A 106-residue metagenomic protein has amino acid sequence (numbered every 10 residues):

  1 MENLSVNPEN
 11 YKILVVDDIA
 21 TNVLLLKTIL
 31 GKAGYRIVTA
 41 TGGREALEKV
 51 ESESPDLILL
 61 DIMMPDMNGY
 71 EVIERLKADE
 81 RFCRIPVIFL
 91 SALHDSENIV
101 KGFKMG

Functional and structural regions predicted by a protein language model:
V16-D17, A40, I58: Conserved sequence signature across two-component system core domains
T21, T41-E45, N68-E74, H94: Acidic catalytic/metal-coordinating carboxylates
L24-K32: Charged docking surfaces used in two-component/phosphorelay signaling
K27, E48, S52, E71 (+2 more regions): Alpha4 helix (beta4-alpha4-beta5 surface) of REC/receiver domains from two-component response regulators
G34-T41, K49: Short hydrophobic/Thr-rich beta-strand motif most characteristic of the beta2 strand and flanking loop of CheY-like
E53-L59: Active-site beta3 strand of CheY-like receiver
M64: Receiver (REC) domain active-site loop signature in two-component systems and cognate sites in sensor histidine kinases
